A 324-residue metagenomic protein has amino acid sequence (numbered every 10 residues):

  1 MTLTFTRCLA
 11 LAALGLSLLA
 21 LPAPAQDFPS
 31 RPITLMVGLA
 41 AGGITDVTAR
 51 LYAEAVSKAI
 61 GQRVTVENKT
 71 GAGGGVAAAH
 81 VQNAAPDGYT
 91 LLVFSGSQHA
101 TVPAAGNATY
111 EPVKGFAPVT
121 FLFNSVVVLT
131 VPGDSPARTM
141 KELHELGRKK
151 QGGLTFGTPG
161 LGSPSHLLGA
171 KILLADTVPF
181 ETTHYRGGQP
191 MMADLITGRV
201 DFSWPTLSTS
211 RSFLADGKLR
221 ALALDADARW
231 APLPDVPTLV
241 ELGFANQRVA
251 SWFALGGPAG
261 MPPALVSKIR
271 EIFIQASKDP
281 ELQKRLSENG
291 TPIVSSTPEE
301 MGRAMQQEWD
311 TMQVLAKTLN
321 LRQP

Functional and structural regions predicted by a protein language model:
L9-A20: Bacterial N-terminal signal peptides
A25-K114, G153, T177-T206, F213 (+2 more regions): N-terminal (or domain-start) structured segment
S30-P32, L174, E241, P263-P324: An extracytoplasmic/periplasmic, membrane-proximal ligand-sensing/linker region
A40-G42, G96-S97, P132-A137, T158-S163 (+4 more regions): Short coil/turn segments
N83-Y89, P103-P190, L239, W252-R285: Hinge/capping helix and adjacent helix->loop/strand transition within the periplasmic-binding protein
V93-Q98, T158, G188, P205-S210 (+3 more regions): Beta->alpha turn/N-cap motifs
S97-N107, K171-A175, F202-V236, Q313: A ligand-binding cleft/hinge motif common to bilobed small-molecule-binding domains
N124, S210-K278, Q307-D310: C-terminal lobe and pocket-closing loops of periplasmic/extracytoplasmic Venus-flytrap solute-binding proteins
